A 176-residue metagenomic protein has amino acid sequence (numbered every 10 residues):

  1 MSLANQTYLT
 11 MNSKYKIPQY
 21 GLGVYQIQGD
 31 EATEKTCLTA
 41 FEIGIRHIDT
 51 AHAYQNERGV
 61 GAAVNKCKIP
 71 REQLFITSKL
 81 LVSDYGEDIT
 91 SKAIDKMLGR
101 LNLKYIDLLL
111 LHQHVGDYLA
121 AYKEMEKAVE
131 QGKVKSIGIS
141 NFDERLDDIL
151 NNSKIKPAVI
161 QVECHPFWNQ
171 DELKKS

Functional and structural regions predicted by a protein language model:
M1-L74: N-terminal binding-site loop/beta-alpha segment at the start of enzyme catalytic domains that lines or forms
S2-L9, R58-N65, A93-K96, E144-D147 (+1 more regions): Alpha-helical scaffolding within the catalytic cores of extracellular/periplasmic polymer-degrading hydrolases
L22, A40, I48, V60 (+6 more regions): Conserved, mostly hydrophobic/aromatic
Y25-I27, A51-A53, K79-S83, L111-H114 (+2 more regions): Active-site beta-loop-alpha junctions enriched in small/polar residues
Q28-F41, Y85-N102, A120, E144-D148 (+1 more regions): Short, acidic/polar
C37-F41, G61, N65, L98 (+3 more regions): A structural alpha-helix within SAM-dependent methyltransferase catalytic domains
K66-Q73, L101-L103, V129-K133, N152-K156: Short helix-capping segments at alpha-helix termini
Q113-S176: Beta/alpha (TIM)-barrel catalytic core signal, keyed to glycine-rich beta->alpha loops juxtaposed to Asp/Glu that bind
